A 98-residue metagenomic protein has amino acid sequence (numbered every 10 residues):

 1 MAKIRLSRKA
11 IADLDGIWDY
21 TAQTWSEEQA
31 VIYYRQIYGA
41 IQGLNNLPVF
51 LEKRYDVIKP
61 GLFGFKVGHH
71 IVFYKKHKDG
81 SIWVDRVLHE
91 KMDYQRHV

Functional and structural regions predicted by a protein language model:
M1-A2, V98: Absolute protein N-terminus
K3-I58: Basic, Lys/Arg-enriched alpha-helical interface segments
D13, P60, S81-W83: A general secondary-structure boundary signal
Q23-T24, Y34-I37, V67-Y74, I82: Short charge-dense sequence patches
V49-F50, V57, G61, V87 (+2 more regions): Residue-level preference for alpha-helix termini and adjacent loops
F50-D79: Basic/aromatic recognition patch in beta-strand/loop cores that engages polyanionic ligands
H70-V98: Enriched for short, Lys/Arg-rich terminal
